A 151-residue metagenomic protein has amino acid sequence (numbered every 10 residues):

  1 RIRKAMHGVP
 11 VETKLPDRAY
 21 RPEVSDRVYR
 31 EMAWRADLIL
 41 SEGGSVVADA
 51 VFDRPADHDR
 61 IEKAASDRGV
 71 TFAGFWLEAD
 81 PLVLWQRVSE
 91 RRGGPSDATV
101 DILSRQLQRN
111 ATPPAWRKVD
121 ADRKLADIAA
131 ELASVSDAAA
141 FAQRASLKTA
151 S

Functional and structural regions predicted by a protein language model:
R1-G44: Conserved substrate/cofactor phosphate-moiety recognition/catalytic segment in nucleotide-dependent phosphotransferases
R1-I2, F52-D53, E78-W85, R123-L125: Conserved nucleotide-binding/hydrolysis micro-motifs of P-loop NTPases
P10-L15, A65, R91-P95: Short, hinge-like loop/turn segments at secondary-structure boundaries
R21-Y29, D57, L84, T99-L103 (+2 more regions): Helical mechanochemical/support elements of P-loop NTPase systems and associated helical scaffolds
E42-V46, T71-A73: Loop/turn-to-beta-strand initiation segments
F52-D53, I61-A65: Conserved P-loop NTPase nucleotide-binding/switch module
R68-V88: Conserved phosphate-donor/acceptor-positioning beta-strand/loop module used by diverse small-molecule
E90-S151: Small-molecule kinase domains that catalyze NTP-dependent phosphoryl transfer to phosphate-bearing small molecules
